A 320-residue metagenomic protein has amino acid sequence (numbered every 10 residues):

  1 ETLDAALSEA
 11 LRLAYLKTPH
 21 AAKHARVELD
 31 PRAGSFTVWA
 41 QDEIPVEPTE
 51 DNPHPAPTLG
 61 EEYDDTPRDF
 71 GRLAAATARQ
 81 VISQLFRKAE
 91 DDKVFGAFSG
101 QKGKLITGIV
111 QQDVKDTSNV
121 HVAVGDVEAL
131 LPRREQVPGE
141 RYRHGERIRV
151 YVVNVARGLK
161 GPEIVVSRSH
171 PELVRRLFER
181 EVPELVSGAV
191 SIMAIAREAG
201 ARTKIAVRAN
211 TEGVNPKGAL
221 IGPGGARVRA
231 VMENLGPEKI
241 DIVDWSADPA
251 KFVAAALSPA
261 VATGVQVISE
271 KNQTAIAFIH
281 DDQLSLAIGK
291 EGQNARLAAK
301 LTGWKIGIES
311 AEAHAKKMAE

Functional and structural regions predicted by a protein language model:
E1-E320: RNA-contacting regions in translation and RNA-metabolism proteins, encompassing KH/S1 modules where present
